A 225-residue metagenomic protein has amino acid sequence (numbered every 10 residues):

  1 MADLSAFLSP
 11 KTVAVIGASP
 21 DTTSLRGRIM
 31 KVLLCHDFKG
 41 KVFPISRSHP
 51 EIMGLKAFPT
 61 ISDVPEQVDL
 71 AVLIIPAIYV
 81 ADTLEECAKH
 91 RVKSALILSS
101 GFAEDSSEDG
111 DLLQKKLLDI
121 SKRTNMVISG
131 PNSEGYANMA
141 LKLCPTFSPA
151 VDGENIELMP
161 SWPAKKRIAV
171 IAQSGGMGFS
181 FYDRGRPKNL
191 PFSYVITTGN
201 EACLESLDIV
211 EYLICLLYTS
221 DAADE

Functional and structural regions predicted by a protein language model:
M1-F38, S46: Hydrophobic, well-ordered beta-alpha structural blocks that scaffold small-molecule cofactor pockets
S19, S46-H49, S99-S107, N132-E134 (+1 more regions): Short, ordered loop/turn segments at secondary-structure junctions
R26-Q67: Conserved N-terminal Rossmann-fold NAD(P) cofactor-binding segment
P44-I45, I97, V127-N132, A137-N138 (+2 more regions): General beta-strand structural signal in soluble alpha/beta enzymes
D63, Y79-S100: Rossmann-fold NAD(P) dinucleotide-binding segment
F102-R123: Rossmann-fold NAD(P)-binding glycine/threonine-rich loop
I156-I214: Short glycine-cluster motifs
Y218-E225: Conserved small/polar residues in nucleotide/adenosyl-binding loops
